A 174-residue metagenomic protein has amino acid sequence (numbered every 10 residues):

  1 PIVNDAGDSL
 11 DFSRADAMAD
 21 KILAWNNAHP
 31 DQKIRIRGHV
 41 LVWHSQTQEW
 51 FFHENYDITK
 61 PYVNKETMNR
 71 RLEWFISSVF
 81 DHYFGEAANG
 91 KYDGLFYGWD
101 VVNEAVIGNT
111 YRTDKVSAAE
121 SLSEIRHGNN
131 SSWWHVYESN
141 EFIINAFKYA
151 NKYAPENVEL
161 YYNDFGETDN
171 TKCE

Functional and structural regions predicted by a protein language model:
P1-E167: Substrate-binding cleft and catalytic face of glycoside hydrolase catalytic domains, especially the flexible beta-alpha
E167-D169, E174: Acidic/histidine-rich catalytic cores of soluble enzymes
